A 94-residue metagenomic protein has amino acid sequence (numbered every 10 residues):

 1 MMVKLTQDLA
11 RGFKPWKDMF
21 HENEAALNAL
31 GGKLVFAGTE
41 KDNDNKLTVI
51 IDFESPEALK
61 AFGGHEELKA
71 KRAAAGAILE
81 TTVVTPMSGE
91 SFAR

Functional and structural regions predicted by a protein language model:
M2-L9, F36-H65: Short, well-ordered beta-strand segments in beta-rich or mixed alpha/beta enzyme and ligand-binding folds
D8-D18: Short, surface-exposed ligand-recognition loops at beta-strand->loop->(often short) alpha-helix junctions that present
G12-K14, P56-A58, S91: Generic "edge-of-domain/loop-turn" microfeature
K17-L34, D52-T85: An amphipathic, aromatic/His-enriched active-site/gating alpha helix that lines ligand/cofactor pockets
K41-D42, A75, S91: Residue-level detector of flexible, active-site-proximal loop/helix-junction positions within diverse enzyme catalytic
P86-R94: Short, low-order "capping/linker" segments at domain edges
